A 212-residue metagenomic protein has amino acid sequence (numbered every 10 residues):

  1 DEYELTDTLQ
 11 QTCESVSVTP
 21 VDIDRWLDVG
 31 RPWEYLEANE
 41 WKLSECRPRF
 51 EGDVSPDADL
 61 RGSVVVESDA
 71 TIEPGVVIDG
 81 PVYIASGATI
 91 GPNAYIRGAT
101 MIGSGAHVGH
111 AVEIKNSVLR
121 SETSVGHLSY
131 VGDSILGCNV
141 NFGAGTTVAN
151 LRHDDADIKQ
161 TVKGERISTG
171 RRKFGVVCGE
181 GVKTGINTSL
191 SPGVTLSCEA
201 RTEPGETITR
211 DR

Functional and structural regions predicted by a protein language model:
D1-K42: Catalytic-core segments of class I nucleotidyltransferases/pyrophosphorylases that form NMP-activated intermediates
Q10-S15, W41-R47, N187, G205-T207: Generic secondary-structure signature for well-ordered alpha-helical cores
S17-V18, F50, S68: Structural detector for hydrophobic anchor residues on beta-strands
D22-D24, F50-D53: Short coil/turn segments at secondary-structure boundaries
S44-E51, H153: Charged, solvent-exposed alpha-helical segments that act as regulatory interaction surfaces
D53-R212: Structural signal for interior beta-strand "rungs" in well-ordered beta-sheet cores of soluble enzyme domains
